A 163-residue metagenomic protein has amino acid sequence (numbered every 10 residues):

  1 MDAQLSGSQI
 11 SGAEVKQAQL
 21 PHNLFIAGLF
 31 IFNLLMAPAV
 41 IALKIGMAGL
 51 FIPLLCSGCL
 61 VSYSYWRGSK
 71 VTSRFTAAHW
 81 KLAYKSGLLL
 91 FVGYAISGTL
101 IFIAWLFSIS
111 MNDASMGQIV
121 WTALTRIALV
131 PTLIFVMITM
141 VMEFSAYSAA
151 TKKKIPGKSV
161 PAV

Functional and structural regions predicted by a protein language model:
D2-V163: Alpha-helical membrane insertion/targeting regions
